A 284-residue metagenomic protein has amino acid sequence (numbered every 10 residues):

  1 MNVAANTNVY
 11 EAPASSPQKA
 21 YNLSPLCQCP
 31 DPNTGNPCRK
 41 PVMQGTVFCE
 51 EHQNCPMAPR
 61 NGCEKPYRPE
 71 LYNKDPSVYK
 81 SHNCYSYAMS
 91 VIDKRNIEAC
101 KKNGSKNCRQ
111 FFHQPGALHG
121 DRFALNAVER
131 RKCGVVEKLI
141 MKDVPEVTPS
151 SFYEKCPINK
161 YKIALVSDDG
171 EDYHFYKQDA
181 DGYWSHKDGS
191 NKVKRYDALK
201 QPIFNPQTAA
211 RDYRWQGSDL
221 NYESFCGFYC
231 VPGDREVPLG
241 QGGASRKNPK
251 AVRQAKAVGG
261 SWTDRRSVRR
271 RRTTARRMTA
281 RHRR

Functional and structural regions predicted by a protein language model:
M1-P59, C63, Y67, K101: Intrinsically disordered, low-complexity regulatory regions of eukaryotic proteins
S16, G242-R284: Arg/Lys-rich, intrinsically disordered low-complexity tails that mediate electrostatic binding and condensation
Y21-T34, L71, P76-S81, I163-D169: Extracellular glycan-recognition/adhesion modules and their associated mucin-like linkers
P30-N33, E51, V166-E171, D179 (+1 more regions): Short, flexible beta-strand-to-coil junctions
P30-P32, P41, H52, N103 (+4 more regions): General secretory precursor processing signal
P56-E146: Cysteine-nucleophile protease catalytic domains, especially the papain-like/related folds used in DUB/UBL proteases
D121-N191: ...with weaker cross-activation on analogous glycine-rich loops/strands in unrelated enzymes
G182-R253: Active-site or metal-binding loop neighborhoods of secreted/extracellular toxin and effector enzymes
